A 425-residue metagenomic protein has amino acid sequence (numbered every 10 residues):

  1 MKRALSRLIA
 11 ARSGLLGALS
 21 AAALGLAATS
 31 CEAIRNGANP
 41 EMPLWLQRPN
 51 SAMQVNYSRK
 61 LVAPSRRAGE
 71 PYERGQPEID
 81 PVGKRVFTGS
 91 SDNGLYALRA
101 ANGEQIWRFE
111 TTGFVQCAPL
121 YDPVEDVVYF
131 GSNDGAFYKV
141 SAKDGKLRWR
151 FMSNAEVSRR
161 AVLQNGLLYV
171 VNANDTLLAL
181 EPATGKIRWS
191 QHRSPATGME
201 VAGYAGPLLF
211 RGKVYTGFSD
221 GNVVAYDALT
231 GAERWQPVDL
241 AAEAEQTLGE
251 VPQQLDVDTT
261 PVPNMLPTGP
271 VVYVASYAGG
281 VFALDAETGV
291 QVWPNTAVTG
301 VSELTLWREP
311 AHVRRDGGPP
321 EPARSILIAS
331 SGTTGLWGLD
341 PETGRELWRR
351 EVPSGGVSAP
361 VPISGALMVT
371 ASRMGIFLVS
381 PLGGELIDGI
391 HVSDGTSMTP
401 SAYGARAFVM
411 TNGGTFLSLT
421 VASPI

Functional and structural regions predicted by a protein language model:
A27-S30: C-terminal motif of bacterial Sec signal peptides marking the signal peptidase cleavage site
R35-I79, R108-V124, L147-Q164, I187-R211 (+5 more regions): Extracytoplasmic beta-rich repeat domains
V86, V128, L168, V214 (+4 more regions): Hydrophobic beta-strand positions that form the internal "hydrophobic ladder" of WD40/Gbeta-like beta-propeller blades
G89, G131, V171, G217 (+4 more regions): Residue-level marker for isolated small/hydroxyl-bearing positions within beta-strands of beta-sheet-rich domains
N93, D134-A136, D175, G221 (+4 more regions): Short coil/turn segments within WD40 beta-propeller repeats
R99-N102, S141-D144, E181-G185, A228-T230 (+4 more regions): Short loop/turn segments that connect beta-strands within beta-propeller blades
S330-W337, R345, R349-L378: Loop/turn-rich, solvent-exposed surfaces of beta-rich toroidal or solenoidal domains
